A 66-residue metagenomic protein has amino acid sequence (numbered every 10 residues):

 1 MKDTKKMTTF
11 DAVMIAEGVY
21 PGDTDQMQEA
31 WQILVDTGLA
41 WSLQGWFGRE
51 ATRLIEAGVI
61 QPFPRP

Functional and structural regions predicted by a protein language model:
M1-P66: Catalytic phosphate/metal-binding cores of nucleic-acid and nucleotide-processing enzymes, i.e., regions that mediate
